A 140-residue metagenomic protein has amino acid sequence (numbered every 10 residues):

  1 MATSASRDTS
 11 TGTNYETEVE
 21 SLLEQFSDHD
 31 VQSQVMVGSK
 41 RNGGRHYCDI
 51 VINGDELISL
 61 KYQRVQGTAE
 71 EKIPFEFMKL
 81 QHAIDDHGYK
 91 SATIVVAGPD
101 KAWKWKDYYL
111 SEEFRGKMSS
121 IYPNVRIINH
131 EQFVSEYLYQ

Functional and structural regions predicted by a protein language model:
M1-G38: Acidic-basic catalytic patches of nuclease active cores, encompassing PD-(D/E)XK and other metal-cofactor nuclease
S10, N14, E18, R45 (+2 more regions): Short, well-structured alpha-helical interface segments that form or flank functional binding sites
N14, L22-S27, K104-K106, E113 (+1 more regions): Eukaryote-skewed repeat-based solenoidal scaffolds used as protein-protein interaction platforms, primarily
F26, A83-Y89, S120-Y122: A structural motif corresponding to the C-terminal end of an alpha-helix and its immediate exit/capping segment
K40-N42: Non-catalytic substrate-recognition and accessory regions of acyl/acetyltransferase enzymes
G44-I58: Active-site beta-strand-loop-beta-strand hairpin of nuclease catalytic cores that positions key catalytic residues
Y62-F114: Catalytic cores of nucleic-acid endonucleases
E112-Q140: Non-catalytic C-terminal interaction segments of nucleic acid-processing enzymes
